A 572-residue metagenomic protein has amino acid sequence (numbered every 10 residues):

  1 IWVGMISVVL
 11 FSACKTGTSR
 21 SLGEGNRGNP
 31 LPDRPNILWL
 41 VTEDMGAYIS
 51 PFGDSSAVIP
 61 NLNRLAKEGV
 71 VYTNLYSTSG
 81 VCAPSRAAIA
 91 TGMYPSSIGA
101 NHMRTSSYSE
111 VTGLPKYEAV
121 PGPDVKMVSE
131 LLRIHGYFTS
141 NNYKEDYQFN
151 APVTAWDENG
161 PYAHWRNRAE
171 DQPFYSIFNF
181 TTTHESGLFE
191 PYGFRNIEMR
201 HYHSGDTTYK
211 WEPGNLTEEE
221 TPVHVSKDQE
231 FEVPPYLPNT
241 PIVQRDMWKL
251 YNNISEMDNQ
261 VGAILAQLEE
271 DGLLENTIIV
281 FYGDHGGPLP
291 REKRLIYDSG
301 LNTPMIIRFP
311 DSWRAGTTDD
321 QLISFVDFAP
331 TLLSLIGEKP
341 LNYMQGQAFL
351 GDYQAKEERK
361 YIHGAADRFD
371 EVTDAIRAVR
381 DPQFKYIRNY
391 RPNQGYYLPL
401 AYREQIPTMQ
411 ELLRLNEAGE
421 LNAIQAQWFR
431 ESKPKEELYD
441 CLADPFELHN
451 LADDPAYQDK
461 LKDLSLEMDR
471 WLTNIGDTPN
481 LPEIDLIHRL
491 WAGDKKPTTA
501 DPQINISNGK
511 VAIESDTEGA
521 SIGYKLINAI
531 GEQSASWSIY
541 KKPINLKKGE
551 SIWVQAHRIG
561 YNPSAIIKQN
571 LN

Functional and structural regions predicted by a protein language model:
V3-I6, R20, A452, K462-L466 (+1 more regions): Short, compositionally stereotyped local motifs that mark structural "simplifiers"
S19-G23, R27-D33, A47-S56, Y147 (+7 more regions): Active-site-proximal cap/lid insertion segments
R20-E24, W39-V41, G46-D124, L131-Y137: Active-site segment of extracytoplasmic enzymes that catalyze sulfate/phosphate-ester chemistry
I37, E43, L332, K385-E411 (+5 more regions): A short aromatic-rich beta-strand->coil structural motif
P51-V58, V71-M93, N101-S107, N141-A151 (+4 more regions): Short, solvent-exposed turn/loop segments enriched in Gly/Ser/Thr/Pro and often Arg
A88-G187, K356, H363: Catalytic-site neighborhoods of secreted/periplasmic enzymes that process anionic sulfate/phosphate groups
I89, K144, F149-T154, L274-T277 (+4 more regions): Polar, surface-exposed loop/tail segments that function as active-site lids or cofactor/substrate-recognition elements
I336-E437, L472, R489-I506: C-terminal cap/loop subdomain of S1 sulfatases and analogous C-terminal strand-loop tails that border
